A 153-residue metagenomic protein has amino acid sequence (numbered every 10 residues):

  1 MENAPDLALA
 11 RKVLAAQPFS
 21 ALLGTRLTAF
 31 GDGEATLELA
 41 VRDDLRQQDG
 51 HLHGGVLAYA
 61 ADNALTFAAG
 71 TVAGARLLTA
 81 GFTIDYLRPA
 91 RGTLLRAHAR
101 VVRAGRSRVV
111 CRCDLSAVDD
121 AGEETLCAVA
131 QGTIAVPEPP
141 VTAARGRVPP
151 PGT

Functional and structural regions predicted by a protein language model:
M1-A4, A73-R76, A90-G92, R96 (+1 more regions): HotDog/MaoC-like acyl-thioester-processing domains
M1-T36, G146-T153: Non-catalytic linker/capping segments at the edges of enzyme domains
E34-A40, A99: Short, aliphatic-rich beta-strand segments
R42, R46-A60: A conserved, well-ordered hydrophobic junction motif at loop->secondary-structure transitions
G55-R76: Active-site helix/loop of acyl-thioester processing domains in fatty-acid/polyketide metabolism, spanning hotdog-fold
